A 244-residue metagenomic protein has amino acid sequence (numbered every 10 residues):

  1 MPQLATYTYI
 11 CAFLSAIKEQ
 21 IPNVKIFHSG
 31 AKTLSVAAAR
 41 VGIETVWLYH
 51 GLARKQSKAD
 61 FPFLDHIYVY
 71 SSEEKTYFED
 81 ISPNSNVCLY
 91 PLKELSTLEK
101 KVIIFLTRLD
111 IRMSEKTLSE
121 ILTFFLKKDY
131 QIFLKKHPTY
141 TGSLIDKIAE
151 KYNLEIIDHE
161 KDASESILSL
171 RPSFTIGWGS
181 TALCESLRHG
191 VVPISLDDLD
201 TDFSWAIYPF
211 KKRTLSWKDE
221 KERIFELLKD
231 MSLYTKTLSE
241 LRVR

Functional and structural regions predicted by a protein language model:
M1-S82, L89: Active-site and donor-binding regions of nucleotide-sugar-utilizing enzymes
N23-K25, D65, K101, R171-F174: Conserved acidic residues
F27-K32, H50, V69-S72, F105-D110 (+3 more regions): Structural motif
L34-V36, E74-F78, I111-S114, T139-K147 (+1 more regions): Short, charged/polar "capping" segments at the starts of alpha-helices and the immediately preceding loops
R54-L64, Y77-I81, S96-K100, S164-S169 (+2 more regions): Short, charged, surface-exposed secondary-structure boundary motifs
L64, S82-S85, T181-R242: Catalytic binding pocket for nucleotide-activated donors in carbohydrate/polymer assembly enzymes
C88-E150: Conserved catalytic-core segment of nucleotide-activated headgroup transferases in glycan assembly
T139-H189, P193, L199: Donor nucleotide-activated moiety binding/catalytic core segment of transferases that use nucleotide-activated donors
